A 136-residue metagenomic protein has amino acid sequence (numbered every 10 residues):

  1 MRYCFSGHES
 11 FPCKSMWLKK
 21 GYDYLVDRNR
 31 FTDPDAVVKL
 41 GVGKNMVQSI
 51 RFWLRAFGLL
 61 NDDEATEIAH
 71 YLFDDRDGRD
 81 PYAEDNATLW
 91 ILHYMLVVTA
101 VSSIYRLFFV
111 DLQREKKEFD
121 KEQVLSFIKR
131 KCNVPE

Functional and structural regions predicted by a protein language model:
M1-E136: Donor-sugar nucleotide-binding helix/loop cap in glycosyltransferases
